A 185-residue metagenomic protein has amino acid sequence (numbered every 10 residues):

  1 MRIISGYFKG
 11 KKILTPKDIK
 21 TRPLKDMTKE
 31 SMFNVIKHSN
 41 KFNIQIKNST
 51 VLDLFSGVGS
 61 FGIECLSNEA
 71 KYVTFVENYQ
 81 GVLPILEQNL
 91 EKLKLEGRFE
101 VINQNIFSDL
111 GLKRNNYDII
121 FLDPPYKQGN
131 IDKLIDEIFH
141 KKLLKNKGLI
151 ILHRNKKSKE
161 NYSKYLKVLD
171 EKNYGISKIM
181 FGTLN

Functional and structural regions predicted by a protein language model:
M1-N185: Class I S-adenosyl-L-methionine-dependent methyltransferase catalytic core
